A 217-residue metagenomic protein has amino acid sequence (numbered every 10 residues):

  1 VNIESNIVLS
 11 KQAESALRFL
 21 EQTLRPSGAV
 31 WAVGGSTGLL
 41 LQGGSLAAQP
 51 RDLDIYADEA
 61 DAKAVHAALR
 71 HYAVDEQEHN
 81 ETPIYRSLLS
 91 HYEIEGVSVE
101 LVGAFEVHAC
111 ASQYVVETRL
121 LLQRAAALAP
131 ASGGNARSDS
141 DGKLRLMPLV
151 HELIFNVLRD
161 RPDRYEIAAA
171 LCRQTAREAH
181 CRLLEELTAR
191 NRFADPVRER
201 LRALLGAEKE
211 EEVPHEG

Functional and structural regions predicted by a protein language model:
V1-G217: Compositionally biased terminal segments of proteins
